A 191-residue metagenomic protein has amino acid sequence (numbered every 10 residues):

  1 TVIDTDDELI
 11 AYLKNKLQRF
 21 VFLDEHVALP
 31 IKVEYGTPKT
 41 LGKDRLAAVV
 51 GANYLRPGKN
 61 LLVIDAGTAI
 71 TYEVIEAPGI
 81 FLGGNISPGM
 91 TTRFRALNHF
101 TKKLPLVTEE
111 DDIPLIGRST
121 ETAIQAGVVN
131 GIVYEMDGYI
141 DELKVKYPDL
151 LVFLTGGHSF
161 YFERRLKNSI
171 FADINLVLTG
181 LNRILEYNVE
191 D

Functional and structural regions predicted by a protein language model:
T1-L61, P78-D191: Nucleotide/phosphate-binding catalytic cleft detector across ATP-hydrolyzing and phosphate-transferring enzymes
I70-I75: Short beta-strand scaffold segments in enzyme catalytic cores
